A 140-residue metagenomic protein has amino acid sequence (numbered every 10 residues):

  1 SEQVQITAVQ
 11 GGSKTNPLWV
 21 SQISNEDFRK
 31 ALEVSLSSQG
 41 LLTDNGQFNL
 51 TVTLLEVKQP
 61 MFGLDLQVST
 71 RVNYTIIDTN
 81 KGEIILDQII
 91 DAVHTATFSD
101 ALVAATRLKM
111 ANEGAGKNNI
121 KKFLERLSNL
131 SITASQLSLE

Functional and structural regions predicted by a protein language model:
S1-K30, S128-E140: A structural "domain/chain start" motif
I6, I23, I76-I77, I84-I85 (+3 more regions): Weak global preference for isoleucine
A8-Q10, D27-L32, R71-G82: Short, mixed-charge, low-aromatic patches
G12-S13, Q47, K117: Intrinsically disordered, low-complexity regions
P17-I23, S38-N45: A generic short-segment signal for beta-strand/edge and adjacent turn/coil regions
K30, S35-G40, I85, A92-E140: C-terminal/domain-edge helix-coil "capping" segments
Q39-D87, D91-M110: Surface-exposed short loop/turn segments
